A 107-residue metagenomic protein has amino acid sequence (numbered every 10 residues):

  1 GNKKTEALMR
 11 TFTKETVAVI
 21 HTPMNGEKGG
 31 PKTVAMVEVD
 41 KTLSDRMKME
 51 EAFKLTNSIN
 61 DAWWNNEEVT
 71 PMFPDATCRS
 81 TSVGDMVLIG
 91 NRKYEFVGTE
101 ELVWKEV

Functional and structural regions predicted by a protein language model:
G1, W63-W64, W104: A residue-identity detector for tryptophan
G1-L8: Short, Lys/Arg-enriched N-terminal segments with co-localized hydrophobic residues within the first ~10-30 amino acids
N2, E27-P31, N91, T99: Intrinsically disordered, low-complexity regions
N2, T22-G26, S80: Compositionally biased, low-complexity repeat tracts
L8-N66: N-terminal non-globular leader segments, chiefly Sec-dependent signal peptides
N66-T77: Short alpha-helix capping/helix-loop boundary micro-motifs
T77-V107: Short, compact, well-ordered microdomains
